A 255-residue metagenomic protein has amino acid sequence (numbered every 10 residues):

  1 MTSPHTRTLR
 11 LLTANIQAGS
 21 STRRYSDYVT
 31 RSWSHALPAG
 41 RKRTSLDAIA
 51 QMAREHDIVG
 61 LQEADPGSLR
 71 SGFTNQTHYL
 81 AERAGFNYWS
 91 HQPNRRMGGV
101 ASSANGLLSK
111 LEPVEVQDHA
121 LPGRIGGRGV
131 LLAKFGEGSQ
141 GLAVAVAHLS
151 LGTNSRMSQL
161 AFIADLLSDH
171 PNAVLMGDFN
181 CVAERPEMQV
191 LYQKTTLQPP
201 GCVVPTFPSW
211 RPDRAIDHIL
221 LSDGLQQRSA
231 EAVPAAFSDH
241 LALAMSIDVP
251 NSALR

Functional and structural regions predicted by a protein language model:
M1-R83, R96-G98, N251-R255: N-terminal, active-site-proximal structural segment of metallo-dependent hydrolase catalytic domains
T2-L12, S20-R23, S109-V114, G127-V146 (+1 more regions): Beta-strand-turn-beta hairpins that frame and shape the catalytic cleft of phosphate-ester-processing enzymes
R10-N15, D47-S71, A133, A143-A147 (+4 more regions): Active-site beta-strand/loop signature of hydrolases that rely on acidic residues for catalysis
I16, A64, P113, L121 (+3 more regions): Hydrophobic pocket-lining residues within nucleotide cofactor-binding pockets
R31-P38, A64-G67, Q117-L121, A145-T153: Surface-exposed cleft-lining segments at the edges of enzyme active sites
S68-F73, N87-L107, G126-R128, N180-A244: Active site of divalent-metal-dependent phosphoester/diester hydrolases
F73-H78, M157-A164: Charged helix-capping and loop-helix junction motifs
